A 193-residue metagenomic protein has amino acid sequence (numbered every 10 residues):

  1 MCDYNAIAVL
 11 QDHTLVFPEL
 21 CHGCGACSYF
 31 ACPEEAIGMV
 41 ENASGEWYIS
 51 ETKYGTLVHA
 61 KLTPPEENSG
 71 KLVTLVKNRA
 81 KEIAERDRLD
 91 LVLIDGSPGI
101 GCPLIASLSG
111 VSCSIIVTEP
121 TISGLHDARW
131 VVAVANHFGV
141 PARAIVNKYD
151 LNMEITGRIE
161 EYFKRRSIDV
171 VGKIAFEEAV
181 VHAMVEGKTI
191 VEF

Functional and structural regions predicted by a protein language model:
M1, N5-A8, V40-R79: Ferredoxin-type iron-sulfur electron-transfer modules and their immediate structural context
M1-L15, A26-A43: Iron-sulfur cluster-binding cysteine motifs and their immediate structural context in ferredoxin-like electron-transfer
L15, G99, T121-S123, Y149-M153 (+1 more regions): Conserved nucleotide-binding/hydrolysis micro-motifs of P-loop NTPases
P33, H59-L104: Switch II (G3) loop of P-loop NTPases
R88, V111-I115, N136-A144: Short, surface-exposed connector motifs at secondary-structure boundaries
G101-S123, A128: Inter-motif core of Ras-like GTPase G domains
V134-F193: C-terminal lobe/tail of nucleotide-utilizing enzymes
